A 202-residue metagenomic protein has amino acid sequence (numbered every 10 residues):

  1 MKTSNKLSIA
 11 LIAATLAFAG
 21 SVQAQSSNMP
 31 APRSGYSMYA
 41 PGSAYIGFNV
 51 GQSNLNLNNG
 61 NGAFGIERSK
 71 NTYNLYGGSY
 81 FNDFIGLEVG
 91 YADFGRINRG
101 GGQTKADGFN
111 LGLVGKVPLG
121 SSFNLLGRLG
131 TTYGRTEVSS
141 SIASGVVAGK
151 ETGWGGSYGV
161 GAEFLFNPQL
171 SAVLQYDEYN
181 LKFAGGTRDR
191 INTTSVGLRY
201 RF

Functional and structural regions predicted by a protein language model:
M1-Q23: Gram-negative bacterial Sec-dependent N-terminal signal peptides
N5, G20-F202: Gram-negative outer-membrane beta-barrel domains
